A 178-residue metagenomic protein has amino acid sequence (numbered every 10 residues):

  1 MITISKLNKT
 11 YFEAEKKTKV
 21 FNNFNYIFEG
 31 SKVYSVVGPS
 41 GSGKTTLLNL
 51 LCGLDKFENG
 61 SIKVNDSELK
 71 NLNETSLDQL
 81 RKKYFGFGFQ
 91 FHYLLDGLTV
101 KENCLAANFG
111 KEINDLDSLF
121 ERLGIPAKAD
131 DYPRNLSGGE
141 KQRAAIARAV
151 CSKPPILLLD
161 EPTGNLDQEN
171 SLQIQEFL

Functional and structural regions predicted by a protein language model:
V37-P39: The feature captures the beta-strand-to-loop junction immediately N-terminal to the Walker
C52: Helix-to-loop junction immediately C-terminal to a conserved catalytic motif
G60-N71: Conserved ABC transporter NBD signature motif
L69-G86: ABC ATPase NBD coupling module
Y132-Q142: Conserved ABC ATPase signature
C151-P155: A short, proline-enriched helix->beta-strand linker immediately N-terminal to the Walker B motif in ABC-type P-loop
L157-D160: Catalytic Walker B motif of ABC-type/P-loop ATPase nucleotide-binding domains
